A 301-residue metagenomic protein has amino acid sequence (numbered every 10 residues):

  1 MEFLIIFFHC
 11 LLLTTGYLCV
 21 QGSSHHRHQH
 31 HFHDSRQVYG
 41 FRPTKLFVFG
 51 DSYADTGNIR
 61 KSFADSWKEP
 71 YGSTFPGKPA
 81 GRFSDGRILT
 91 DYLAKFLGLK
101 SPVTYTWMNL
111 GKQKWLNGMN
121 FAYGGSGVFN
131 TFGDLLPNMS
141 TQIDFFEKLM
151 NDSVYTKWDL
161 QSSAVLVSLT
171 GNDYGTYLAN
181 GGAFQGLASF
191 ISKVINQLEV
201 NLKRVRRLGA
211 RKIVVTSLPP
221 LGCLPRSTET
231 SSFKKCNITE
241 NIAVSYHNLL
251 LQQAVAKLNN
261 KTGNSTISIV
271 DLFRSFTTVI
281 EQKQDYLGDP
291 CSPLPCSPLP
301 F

Functional and structural regions predicted by a protein language model:
M1-P43: Terminal membrane/secretory targeting segments in land-plant proteins
Y39-R42, Q113-W115, Y155-Q161, R206-G209 (+1 more regions): Short helix-terminating capping/connector loops at secondary-structure junctions
R42, F63, P220-I238, Q253 (+2 more regions): Mobile gating loops/cap/lid regions near enzyme active sites that modulate substrate access
K45-F49, Y53-T56, T90-D91, N117-Y123 (+5 more regions): Structural recognition of the beta-strand scaffold that forms the well-ordered cores of secreted hydrolase catalytic
I59-K61, F132-L135, Y177-G182, R226-E229 (+1 more regions): Short coil/turn segments at secondary-structure boundaries
R60-Y71: Short Gly/aromatic-enriched secondary-structure transition segments
E69-N196, V200: Conserved SGNH/GDSL esterase-like catalytic core that processes O-acyl groups on lipids and polysaccharides
F96, V200-K212, H247-I267: A structural motif corresponding to the C-terminal end of an alpha-helix and its immediate exit/capping segment
